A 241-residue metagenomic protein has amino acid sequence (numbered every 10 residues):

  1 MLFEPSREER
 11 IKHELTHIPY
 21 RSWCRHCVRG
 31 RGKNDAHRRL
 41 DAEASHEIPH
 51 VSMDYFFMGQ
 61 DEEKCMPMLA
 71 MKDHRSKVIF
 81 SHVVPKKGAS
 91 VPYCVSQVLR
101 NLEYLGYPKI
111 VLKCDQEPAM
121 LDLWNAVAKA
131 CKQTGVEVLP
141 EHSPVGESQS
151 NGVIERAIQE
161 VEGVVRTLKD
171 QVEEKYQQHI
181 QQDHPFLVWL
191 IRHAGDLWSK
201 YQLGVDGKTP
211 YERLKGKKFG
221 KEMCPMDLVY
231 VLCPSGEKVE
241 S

Functional and structural regions predicted by a protein language model:
M1-S241: Nucleic-acid-interacting cores, centered on viral/eukaryotic replication and modification enzymes
